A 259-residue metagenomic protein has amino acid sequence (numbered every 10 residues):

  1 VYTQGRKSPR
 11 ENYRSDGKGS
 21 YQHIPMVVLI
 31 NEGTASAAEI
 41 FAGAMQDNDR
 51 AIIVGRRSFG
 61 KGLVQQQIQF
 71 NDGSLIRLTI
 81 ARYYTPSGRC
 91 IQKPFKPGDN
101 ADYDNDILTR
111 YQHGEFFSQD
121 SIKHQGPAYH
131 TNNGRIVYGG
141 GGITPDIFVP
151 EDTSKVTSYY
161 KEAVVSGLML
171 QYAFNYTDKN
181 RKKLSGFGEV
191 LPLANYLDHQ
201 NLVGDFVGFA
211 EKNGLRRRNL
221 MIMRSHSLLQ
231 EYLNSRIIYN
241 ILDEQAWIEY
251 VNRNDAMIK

Functional and structural regions predicted by a protein language model:
V1-V165: Conserved acidic, small-residue-rich alpha-beta core segments centered on
C90-I91, F95-K259: Conserved functional hotspot residues or short segments at active or partner-binding sites across diverse domains
